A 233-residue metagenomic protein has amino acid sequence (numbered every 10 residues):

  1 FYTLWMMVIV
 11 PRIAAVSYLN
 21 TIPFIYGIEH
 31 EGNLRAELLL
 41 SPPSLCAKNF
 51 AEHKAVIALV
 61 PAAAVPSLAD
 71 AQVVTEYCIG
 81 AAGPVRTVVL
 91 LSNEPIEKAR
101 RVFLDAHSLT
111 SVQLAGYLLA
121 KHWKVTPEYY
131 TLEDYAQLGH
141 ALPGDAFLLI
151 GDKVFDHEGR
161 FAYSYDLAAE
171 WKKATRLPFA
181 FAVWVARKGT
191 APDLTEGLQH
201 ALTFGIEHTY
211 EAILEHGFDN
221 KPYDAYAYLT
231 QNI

Functional and structural regions predicted by a protein language model:
F1-M6: Short, Lys/Arg-enriched N-terminal segments with co-localized hydrophobic residues within the first ~10-30 amino acids
V8-S17, I96-S111, Q199-G205: Short loop->beta-strand "edge-of-pocket" segments that line small-molecule binding or catalytic clefts across diverse
I25-G32, L39, S44-A58, V112-L118 (+1 more regions): Short helices/loops that flank or line small-molecule/ion binding pockets
G27, T87-I96, R101, F179-L194: A bilobed periplasmic-binding-protein/Venus flytrap-type ligand-binding module shared by bacterial periplasmic
E31-E94, L114: Glycine/small-residue-rich interface belts in oligomeric ring/scaffold proteins and their assembly partners
Y77-Q137, Y165-K172: A conserved helix-loop-strand patch within extracytoplasmic ligand-binding domains of the periplasmic binding
T131-L214: Pocket-lining segment of extracytoplasmic ligand-binding domains
K153-V154, L214-I233: An extracytoplasmic/periplasmic, membrane-proximal ligand-sensing/linker region
